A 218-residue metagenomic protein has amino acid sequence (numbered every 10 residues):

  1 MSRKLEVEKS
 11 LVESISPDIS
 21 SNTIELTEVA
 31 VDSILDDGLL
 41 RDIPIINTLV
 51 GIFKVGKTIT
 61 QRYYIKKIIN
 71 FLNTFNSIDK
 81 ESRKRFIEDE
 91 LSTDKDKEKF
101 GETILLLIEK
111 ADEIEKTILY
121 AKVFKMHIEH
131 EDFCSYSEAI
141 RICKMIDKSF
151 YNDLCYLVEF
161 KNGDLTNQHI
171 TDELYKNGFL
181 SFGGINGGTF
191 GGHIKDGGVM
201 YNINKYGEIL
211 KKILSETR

Functional and structural regions predicted by a protein language model:
M1-R3: N-terminal, charged low-complexity regulatory/assembly segments
L5-E6, E13-I15, L119-F124: Generic detector of short, locally flexible boundary/turn motifs and exposed helical patches
V7-N70: Membrane-inserting effector segments that mediate pore formation, membrane fusion, or transient membrane insertion
P17, I34-G38, I87-E90, A121-M126 (+1 more regions): Short, functional N-terminal and low-complexity linear motifs
I19, T48, I104, Y136-S137: General secondary-structure edge motif
I46-V55, F71-T74, D89, V123 (+1 more regions): Short acidic/histidine-centered micro-motifs embedded in hydrophobic/aromatic stretches that mark compact functional
Q61-C134: Membrane-proximal, non-transmembrane interface segments of integral membrane proteins
L105-R218: Long, helix-rich, hydrophobic modules that act as membrane-proximal anchors or helical bundle/coiled-coil regulators
